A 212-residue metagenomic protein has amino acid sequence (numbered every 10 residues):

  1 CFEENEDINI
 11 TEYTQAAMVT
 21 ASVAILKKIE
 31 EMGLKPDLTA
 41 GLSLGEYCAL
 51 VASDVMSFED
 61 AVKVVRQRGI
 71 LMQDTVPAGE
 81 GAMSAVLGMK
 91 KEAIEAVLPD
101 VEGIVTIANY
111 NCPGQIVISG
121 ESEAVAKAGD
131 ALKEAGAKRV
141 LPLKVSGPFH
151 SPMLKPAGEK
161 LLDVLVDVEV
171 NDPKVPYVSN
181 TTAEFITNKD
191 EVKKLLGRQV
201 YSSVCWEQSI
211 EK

Functional and structural regions predicted by a protein language model:
C1-A40, I118: Helix-rich "cap/lid" substructures immediately adjacent to catalytic or cofactor-binding pockets
E4-N5, S53-S203: Alpha/beta catalytic cores of group-transfer enzymes, especially the acyltransferase/condensing modules of polyketide
A21-K35, G69, V200-K212: Phosphate/ATP-binding catalytic cores across multiple sugar-kinase/actin-like superfamilies, primarily ASKHA
V23-A24, S43-Y47, D190: A generic alpha-helix surface/boundary motif
T39-L42, A108: Structural motif
L42-V51, V55-M56: Glycine-rich nucleophile elbow surrounding the catalytic serine of serine-hydrolase chemistry
